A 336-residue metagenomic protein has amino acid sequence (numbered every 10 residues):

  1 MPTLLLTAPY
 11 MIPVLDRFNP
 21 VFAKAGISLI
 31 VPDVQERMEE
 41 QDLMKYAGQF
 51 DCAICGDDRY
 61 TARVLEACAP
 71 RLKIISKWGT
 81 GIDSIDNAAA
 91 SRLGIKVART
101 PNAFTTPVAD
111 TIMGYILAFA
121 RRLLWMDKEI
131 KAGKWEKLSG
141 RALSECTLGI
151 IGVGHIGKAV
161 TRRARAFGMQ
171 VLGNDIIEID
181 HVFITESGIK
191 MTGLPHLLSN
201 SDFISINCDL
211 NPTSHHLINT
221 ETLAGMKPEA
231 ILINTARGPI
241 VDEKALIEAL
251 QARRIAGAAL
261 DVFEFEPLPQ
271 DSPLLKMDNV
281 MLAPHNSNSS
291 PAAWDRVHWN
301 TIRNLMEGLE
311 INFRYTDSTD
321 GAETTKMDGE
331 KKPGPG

Functional and structural regions predicted by a protein language model:
M1-C52, D328-P333: N-terminal glycine-/charge-rich "phosphate-binding" loop or analogous flexible N-terminal tail
A8, C55-D57, G79, S201 (+3 more regions): Glycine-rich, N-terminal phosphate-binding loop of Rossmann-like dinucleotide-binding domains
P13, R17-F18, K24, S91 (+2 more regions): C-terminal helix-to-coil terminal segments
A47-C52, A69-L72, N200-I204, K227-E229: Short acidic/histidine-rich motifs immediately flanking catalytic phosphotransfer sites in two-component signaling
Q49-D127, R141: Phosphate/diphosphate ligand-binding glycine-rich loop within oxidoreductases
T61-A62, I177-P273: Rossmann-like adenosine-cofactor binding region
A109-K128, R162-M169, W299-E307: Oxidoreductase and adenylate-handling cofactor-binding alpha/beta cores
W125-A159, G188: Glycine-rich NAD(P)-binding loop of Rossmann-like domains
